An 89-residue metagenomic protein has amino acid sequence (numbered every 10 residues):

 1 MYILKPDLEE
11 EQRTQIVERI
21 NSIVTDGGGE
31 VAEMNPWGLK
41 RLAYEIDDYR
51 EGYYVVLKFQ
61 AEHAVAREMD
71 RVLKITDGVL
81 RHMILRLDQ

Functional and structural regions predicted by a protein language model:
M1-Q89: Structured, basic alpha/beta domains of bacterial-type, RNA-associated proteins
